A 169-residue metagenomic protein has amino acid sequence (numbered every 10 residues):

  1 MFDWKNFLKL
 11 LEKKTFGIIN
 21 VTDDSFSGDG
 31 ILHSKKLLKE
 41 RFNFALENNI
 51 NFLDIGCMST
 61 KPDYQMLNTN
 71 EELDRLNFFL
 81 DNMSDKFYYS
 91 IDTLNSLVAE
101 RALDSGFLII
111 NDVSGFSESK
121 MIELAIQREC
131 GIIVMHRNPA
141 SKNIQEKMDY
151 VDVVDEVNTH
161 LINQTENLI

Functional and structural regions predicted by a protein language model:
M1-F26: N-terminal amphipathic alpha-helix/helix-capping segment at the start of soluble metabolic enzymes
E12-K14, S84-D92, F107-I109: Short beta-strand/loop segments at the ligand-binding rim of alpha/beta enzyme cores
I19, A45, N49, L53 (+2 more regions): Conserved, mostly hydrophobic/aromatic
I19-N20, Y89-L97, V113-F116: Glycine-rich beta-to-alpha transition loops that act as phosphate-gripper elements at the mouths of alpha/beta enzyme
V21-G28, S59-D63, S105, G115-I169: Conserved anion-binding
F26-S27, N51-L80: Glycine-rich, proline-tolerant flexible connector loops at the mouths of alpha/beta enzymes
H33-A45, T93-L97, E156-L161: Short, acidic/polar
N51-D54, S90, N111-D112, I133-V134: Conserved beta-strand positions in the central sheet of alpha/beta enzyme cores
